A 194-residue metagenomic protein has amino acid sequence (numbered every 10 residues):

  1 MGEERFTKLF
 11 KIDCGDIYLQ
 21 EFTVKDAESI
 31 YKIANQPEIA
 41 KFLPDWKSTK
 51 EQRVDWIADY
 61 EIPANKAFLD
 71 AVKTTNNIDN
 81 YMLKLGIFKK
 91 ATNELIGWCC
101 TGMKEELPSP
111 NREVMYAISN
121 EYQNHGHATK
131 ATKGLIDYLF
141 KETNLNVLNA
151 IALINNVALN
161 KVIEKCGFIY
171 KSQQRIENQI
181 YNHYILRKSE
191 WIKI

Functional and structural regions predicted by a protein language model:
M1-E121, I169-K171, E177-I194: GNAT-family acyltransferases
I78, A150-N160: Conserved beta-strand-loop-alpha-helix junction that forms the acyl-donor binding cleft
N93, G126, N156: Conserved G/P- and acidic residue-centered "switch" motifs that form tight phosphate/ATP-binding loops in soluble
I96, H125, E142-T143, C166: Structural motif
M103-E106, A128, I136-D137, I154: Short, contiguous, well-ordered secondary-structure segments
Y116, N124-Y138, N160-K165: Conserved acetyl-CoA-binding loop-helix of GNAT-fold acetyltransferases
E142-I151: Conserved GNAT acetyl-CoA-binding A-motif
